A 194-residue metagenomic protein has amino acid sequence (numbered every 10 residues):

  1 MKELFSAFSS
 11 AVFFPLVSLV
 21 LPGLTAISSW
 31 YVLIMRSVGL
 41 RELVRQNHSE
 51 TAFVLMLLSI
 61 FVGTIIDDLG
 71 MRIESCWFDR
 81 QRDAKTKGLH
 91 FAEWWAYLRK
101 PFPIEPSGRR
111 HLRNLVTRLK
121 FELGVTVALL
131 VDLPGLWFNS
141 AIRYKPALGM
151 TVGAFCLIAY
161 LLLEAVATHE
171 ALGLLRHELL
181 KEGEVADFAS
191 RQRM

Functional and structural regions predicted by a protein language model:
M1-S9, L162-M194: Cytosolic/matrix-facing juxtamembrane and C-terminal tails of multi-pass cellular membrane proteins
M1-T86, F138-P146, M150, T168: N-terminal first transmembrane alpha-helix
F5-S6, R41, E74, R99 (+2 more regions): Generic detector of well-ordered alpha-helical segments enriched in charged/polar residues, highlighting helical
S9-F13, E93-S140: Loop-to-transmembrane boundary segments
G63-T64, G70, R118, A128 (+1 more regions): Residue-level recognition of hydrophobic positions within alpha-helical transmembrane segments
D79-P101, H177-G183: Juxtamembrane inter-helical linkers in multi-pass membrane proteins
V131-E178: Alpha-helical transmembrane segments and their immediate juxtamembrane interface regions
